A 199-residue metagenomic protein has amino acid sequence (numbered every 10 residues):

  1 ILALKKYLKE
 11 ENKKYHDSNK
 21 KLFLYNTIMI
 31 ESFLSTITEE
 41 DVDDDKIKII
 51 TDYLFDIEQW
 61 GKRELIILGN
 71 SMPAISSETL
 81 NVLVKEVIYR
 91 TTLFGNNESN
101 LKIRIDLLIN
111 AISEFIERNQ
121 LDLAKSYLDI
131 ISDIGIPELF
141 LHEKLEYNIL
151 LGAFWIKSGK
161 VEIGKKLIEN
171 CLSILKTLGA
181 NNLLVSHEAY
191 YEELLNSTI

Functional and structural regions predicted by a protein language model:
I1-E10, E39-K48, S77-Y89, R118-D129 (+1 more regions): Helix-turn-helix repeat elements of alpha-solenoid scaffolds
K5-Y53: Hydrophobic alpha-helical segments and helix pairs
L8-K13, I49-F55, I88-G95, S126-P137 (+1 more regions): Amphipathic alpha-helical segments of tetratricopeptide repeats
D17-N26, W60-I67, E98-D106, P137-Y147 (+1 more regions): Alpha-solenoid helical repeat architecture
N26-F33, I66, N70, N110 (+3 more regions): "A position-specific structural signal for the A-helix of alpha-solenoid helical repeats
E64-L141: Alpha-helical adaptor scaffolds
K160-I199: C-terminal non-catalytic interaction modules
